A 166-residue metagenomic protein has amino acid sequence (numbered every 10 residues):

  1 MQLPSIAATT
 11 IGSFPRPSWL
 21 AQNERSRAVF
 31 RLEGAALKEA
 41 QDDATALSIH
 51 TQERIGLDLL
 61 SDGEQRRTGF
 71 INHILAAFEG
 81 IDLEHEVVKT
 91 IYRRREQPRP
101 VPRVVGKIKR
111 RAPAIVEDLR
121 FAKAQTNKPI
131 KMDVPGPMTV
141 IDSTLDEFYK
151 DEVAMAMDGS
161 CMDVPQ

Functional and structural regions predicted by a protein language model:
M1-Q166: Domain-level signal for soluble alpha/beta catalytic cores
